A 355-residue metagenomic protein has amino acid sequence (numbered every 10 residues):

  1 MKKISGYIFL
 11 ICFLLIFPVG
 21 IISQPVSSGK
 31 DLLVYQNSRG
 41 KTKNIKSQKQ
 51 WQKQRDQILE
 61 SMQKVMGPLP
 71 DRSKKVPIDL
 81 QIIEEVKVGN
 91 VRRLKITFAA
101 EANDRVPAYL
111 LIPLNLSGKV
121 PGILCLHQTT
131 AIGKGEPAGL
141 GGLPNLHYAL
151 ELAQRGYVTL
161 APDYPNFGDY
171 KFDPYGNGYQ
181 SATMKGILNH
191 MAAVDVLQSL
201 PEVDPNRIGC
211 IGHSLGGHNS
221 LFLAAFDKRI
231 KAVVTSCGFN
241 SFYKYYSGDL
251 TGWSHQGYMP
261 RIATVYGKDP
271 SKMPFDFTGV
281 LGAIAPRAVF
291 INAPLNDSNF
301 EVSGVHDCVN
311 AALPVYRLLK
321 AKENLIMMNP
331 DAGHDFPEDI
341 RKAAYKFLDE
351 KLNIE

Functional and structural regions predicted by a protein language model:
F9-P18: Bacterial N-terminal signal peptides
Q24-P70: N-terminal pre-domain segments of enzymes
D56, L69-G118, G122: N-terminal cap/lid segment of alpha/beta-hydrolase-fold proteins
G118-K119, I123-E202, F226, Y246-S247 (+1 more regions): Cap/lid segment of the alpha/beta-hydrolase catalytic domain
A192-S254, Y258-T264: Primarily recognizes the serine-hydrolase "nucleophile elbow" in alpha/beta-hydrolase and SGNH/GDSL folds
C237-V280, N299-V309, R317-A321: Mobile cap/lid helix-loop segments that gate and shape the active-site cleft of serine hydrolases
A285-V302, D331: Conserved strand-to-loop "acid loop" that flanks and positions the catalytic carboxylate
N310-E355: C-terminal catalytic histidine-bearing segment of alpha/beta-hydrolase fold enzymes
